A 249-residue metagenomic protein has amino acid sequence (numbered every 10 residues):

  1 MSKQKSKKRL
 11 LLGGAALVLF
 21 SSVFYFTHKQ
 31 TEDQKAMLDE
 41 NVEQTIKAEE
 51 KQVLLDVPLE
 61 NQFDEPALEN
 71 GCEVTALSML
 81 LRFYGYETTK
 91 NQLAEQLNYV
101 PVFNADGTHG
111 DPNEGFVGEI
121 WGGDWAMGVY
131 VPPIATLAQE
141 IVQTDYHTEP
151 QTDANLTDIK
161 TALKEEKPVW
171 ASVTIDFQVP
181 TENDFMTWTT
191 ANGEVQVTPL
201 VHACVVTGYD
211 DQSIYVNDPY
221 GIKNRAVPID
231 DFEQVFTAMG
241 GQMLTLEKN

Functional and structural regions predicted by a protein language model:
S6-T136, I175, N183-A191, V195-V197: Active-site-adjacent structural segments surrounding the nucleophilic cysteine of cysteine proteases and isopeptidases
L38, T187-A191, V195-T198, C204-N249: Noncatalytic regulatory segments and standalone regulatory/sensor domains
K90-V102, H147, T152, D231 (+1 more regions): Cysteine-dependent hydrolase recognition
W121-T157, T161-E165: Mid-length scaffold segments of soluble, non-membrane domains
T144-Y146, E165-W170, D210-Q212, G241: Loop/turn elements at helix/coil->beta-strand transitions in domains of secreted/extracellular proteins
T148, V169-V173, V205, Y215-N217: Structural recognition of the beta-strand scaffold that forms the well-ordered cores of secreted hydrolase catalytic
D158, V179-E182, N224-V227: Extracytoplasmic/secreted cell-surface and envelope-processing proteins
T161-N183: Short, solvent-exposed, low-complexity loop/linker segments
